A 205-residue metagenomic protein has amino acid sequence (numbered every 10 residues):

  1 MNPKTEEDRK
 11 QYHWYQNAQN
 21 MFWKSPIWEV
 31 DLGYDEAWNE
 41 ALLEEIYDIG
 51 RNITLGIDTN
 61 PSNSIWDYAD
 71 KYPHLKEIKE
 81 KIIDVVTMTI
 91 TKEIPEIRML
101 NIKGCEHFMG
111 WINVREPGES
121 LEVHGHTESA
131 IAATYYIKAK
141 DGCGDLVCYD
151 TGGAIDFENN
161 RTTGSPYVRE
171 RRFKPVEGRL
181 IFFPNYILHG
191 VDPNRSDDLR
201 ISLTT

Functional and structural regions predicted by a protein language model:
N2-N101: Non-heme Fe(II)/2-oxoglutarate
F22, I102-G104, G125-S129, R195-L199: A generic structural micro-feature
S25, H107, V168, D198-S202: Short edge beta-strand segments in beta-sheet-rich domains
K71, L75, H126, K174 (+1 more regions): Aromatic-acidic/polar surface patches that form glycan- and anion
E106-F182, D192: Catalytic core of non-heme Fe(II) oxygenases with the double-stranded beta-helix
A133-T134, D197-T205: A short hydrophobic beta-strand segment most commonly corresponding to one strand of the jelly-roll/cupin
